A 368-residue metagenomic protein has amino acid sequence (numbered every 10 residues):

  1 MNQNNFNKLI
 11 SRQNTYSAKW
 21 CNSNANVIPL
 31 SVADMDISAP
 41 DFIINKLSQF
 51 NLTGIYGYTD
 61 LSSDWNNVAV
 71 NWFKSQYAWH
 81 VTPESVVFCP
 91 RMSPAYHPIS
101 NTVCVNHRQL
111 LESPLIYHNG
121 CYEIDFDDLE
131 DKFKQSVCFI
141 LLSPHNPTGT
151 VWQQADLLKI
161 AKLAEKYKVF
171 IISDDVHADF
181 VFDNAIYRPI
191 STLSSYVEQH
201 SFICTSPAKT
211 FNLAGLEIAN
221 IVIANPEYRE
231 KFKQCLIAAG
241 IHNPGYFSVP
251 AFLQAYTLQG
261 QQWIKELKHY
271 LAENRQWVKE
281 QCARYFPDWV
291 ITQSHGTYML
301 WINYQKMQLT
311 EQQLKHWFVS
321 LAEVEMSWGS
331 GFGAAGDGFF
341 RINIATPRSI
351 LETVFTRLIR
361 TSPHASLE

Functional and structural regions predicted by a protein language model:
N2-M92, L258: N-terminal small-domain helix-loop-helix segment of the aminotransferase-like
N45, S195, Q199-A272, E280 (+1 more regions): Conserved core segment of the aminotransferase class I/II
Y56-L163, D179-Y196, F202: Conserved core of the PLP fold type I
T82-P83, Q293-Y298, D337: Short Gly/Ser/Thr- and Asp/Glu-enriched loop/turn motifs at secondary-structure junctions
E112, S173, M326-W328: Hydrophobic residues in well-ordered beta-strands that form the structural core
V197, Q308-T310, W317-M326, G331-E368: PLP-dependent enzyme catalytic core of the Aspartate aminotransferase-like
L253, H269-K279, I291-Y304: Conserved glycine-rich beta-strand-loop-beta hairpin in the small C-terminal domain of fold type I
